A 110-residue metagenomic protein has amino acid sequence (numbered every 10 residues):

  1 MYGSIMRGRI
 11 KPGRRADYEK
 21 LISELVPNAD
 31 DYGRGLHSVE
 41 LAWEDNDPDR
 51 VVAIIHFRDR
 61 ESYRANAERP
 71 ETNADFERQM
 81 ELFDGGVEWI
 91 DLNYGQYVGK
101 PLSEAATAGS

Functional and structural regions predicted by a protein language model:
Y2-M6, R15-A16, P27, L41 (+1 more regions): Short acidic/polar alpha-helix capping motifs at helix-coil junctions
Y2-R9, S38-R69, A105, G109: Short, well-ordered beta-strand segments in beta-rich or mixed alpha/beta enzyme and ligand-binding folds
G3-I5, E19-V26, V52, R78: Generic alpha-helical hydrophobic packing signal
R9-L21: Short, surface-exposed ligand-recognition loops at beta-strand->loop->(often short) alpha-helix junctions that present
R14-A16, E61-Y63, K100: Residue-level signal for secondary-structure boundary sites
E24-S38, H56-D91: An amphipathic, aromatic/His-enriched active-site/gating alpha helix that lines ligand/cofactor pockets
H37-D49, D75-S110: Glycine-rich beta-strand-turn "strand-cap" elements at beta-sheet edges
